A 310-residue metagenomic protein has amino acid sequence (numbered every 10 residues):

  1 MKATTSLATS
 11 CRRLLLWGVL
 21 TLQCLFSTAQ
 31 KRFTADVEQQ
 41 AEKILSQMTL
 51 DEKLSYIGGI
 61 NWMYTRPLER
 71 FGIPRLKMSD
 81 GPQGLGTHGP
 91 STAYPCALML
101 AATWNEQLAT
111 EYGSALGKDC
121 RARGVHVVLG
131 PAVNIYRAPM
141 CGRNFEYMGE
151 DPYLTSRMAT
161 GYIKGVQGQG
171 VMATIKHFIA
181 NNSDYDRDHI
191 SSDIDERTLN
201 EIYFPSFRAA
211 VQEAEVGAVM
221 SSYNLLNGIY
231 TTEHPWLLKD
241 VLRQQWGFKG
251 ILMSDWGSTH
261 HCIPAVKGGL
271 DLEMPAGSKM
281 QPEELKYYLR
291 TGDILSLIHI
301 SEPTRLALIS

Functional and structural regions predicted by a protein language model:
M1-R32: Bacterial Sec-dependent N-terminal signal peptides
A29-S301, R305: Glycoside hydrolase catalytic-domain context in secreted enzymes
